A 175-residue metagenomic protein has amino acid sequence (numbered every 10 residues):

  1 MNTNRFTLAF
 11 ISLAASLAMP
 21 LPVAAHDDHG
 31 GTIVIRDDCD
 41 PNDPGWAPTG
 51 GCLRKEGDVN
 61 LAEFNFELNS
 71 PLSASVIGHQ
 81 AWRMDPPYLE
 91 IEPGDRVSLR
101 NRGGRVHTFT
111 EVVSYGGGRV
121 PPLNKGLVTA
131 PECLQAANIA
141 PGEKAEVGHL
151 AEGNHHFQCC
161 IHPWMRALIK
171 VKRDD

Functional and structural regions predicted by a protein language model:
N2-F10: Bacterial N-terminal signal peptides that target proteins for export
A9-A18: Bacterial N-terminal signal peptides
L21-A25: Sec/Tat signal peptide C-region and signal peptidase I cleavage site
H26-A47, E56-N60, R83, G104 (+1 more regions): Extracellular/periplasmic metallocenter environments
V59-S98: N-terminal edge beta-strand
E92-G94, G126-P131, A140-G142: Solvent-exposed, conformationally flexible loop/turn segments
R105-S114: Short, Lys/Arg- and Gly-enriched loop/turn segments at beta-strand edges
V113-G118, D174: Short edge-strand/loop segments of extracellular domains
